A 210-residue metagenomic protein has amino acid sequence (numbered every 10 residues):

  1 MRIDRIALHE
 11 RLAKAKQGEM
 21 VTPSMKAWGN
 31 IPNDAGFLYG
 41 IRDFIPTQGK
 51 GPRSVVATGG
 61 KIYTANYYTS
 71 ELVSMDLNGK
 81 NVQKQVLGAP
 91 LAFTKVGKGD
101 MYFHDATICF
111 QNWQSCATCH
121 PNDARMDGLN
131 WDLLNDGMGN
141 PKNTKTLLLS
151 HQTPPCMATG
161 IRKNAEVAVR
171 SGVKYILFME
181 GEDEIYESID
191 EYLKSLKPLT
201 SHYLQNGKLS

Functional and structural regions predicted by a protein language model:
M1-S210: Periplasmic c-type cytochrome electron-transfer domains
